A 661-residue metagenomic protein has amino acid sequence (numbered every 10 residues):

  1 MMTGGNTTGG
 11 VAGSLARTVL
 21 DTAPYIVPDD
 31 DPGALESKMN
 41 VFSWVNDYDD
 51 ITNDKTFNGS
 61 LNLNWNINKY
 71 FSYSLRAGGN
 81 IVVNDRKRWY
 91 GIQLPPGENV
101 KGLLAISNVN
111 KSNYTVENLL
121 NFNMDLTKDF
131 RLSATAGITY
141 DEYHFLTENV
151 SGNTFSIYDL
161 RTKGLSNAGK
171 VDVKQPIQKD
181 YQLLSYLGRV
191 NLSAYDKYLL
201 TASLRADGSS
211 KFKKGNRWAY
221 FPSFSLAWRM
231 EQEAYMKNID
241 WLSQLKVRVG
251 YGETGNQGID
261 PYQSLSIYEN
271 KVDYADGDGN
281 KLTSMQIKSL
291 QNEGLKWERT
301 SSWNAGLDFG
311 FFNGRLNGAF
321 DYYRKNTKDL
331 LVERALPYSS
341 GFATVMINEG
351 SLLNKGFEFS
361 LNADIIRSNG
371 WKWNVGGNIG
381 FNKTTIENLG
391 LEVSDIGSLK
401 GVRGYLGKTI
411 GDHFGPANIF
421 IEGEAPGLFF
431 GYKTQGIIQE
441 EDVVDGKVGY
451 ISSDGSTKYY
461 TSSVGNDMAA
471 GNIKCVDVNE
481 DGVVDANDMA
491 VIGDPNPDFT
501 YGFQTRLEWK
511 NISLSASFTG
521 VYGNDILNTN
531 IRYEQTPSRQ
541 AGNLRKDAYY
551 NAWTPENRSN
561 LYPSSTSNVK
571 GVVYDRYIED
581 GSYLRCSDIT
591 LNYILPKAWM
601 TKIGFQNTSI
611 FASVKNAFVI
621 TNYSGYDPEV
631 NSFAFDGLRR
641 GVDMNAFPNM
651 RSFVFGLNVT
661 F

Functional and structural regions predicted by a protein language model:
G5-L15, P28-Y90, N99-I419, V573-F661: Extracellular/periplasmic, surface-exposed regions of secreted and cell-surface proteins
G97, A168, S209, Q439 (+3 more regions): Extracytoplasmic gating/loop element in the C-terminal half of outer-membrane beta-barrel translocons and assembly
V332-A335, V484, R532: Conserved active-site-proximal loop/helix segments of enzymes involved in bacterial cell-wall and related
G350-P497, V521-N524, N530: Gram-negative outer-membrane beta-barrel transporters
W509, L514-T519, I526: Flexible, acidic glycine-rich loops studded with aromatic residues
